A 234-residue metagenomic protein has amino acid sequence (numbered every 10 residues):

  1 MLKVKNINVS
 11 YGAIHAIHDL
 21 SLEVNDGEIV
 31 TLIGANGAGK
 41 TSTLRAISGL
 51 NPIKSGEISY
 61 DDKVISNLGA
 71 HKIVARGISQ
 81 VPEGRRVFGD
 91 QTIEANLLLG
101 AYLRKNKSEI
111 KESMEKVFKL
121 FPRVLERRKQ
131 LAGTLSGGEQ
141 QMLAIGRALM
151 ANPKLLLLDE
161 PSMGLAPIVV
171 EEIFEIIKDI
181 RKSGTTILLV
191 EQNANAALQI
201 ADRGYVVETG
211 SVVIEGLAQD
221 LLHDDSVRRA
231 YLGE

Functional and structural regions predicted by a protein language model:
M1-E234: Glycine-rich phosphate-binding loops of nucleotide-dependent enzymes
